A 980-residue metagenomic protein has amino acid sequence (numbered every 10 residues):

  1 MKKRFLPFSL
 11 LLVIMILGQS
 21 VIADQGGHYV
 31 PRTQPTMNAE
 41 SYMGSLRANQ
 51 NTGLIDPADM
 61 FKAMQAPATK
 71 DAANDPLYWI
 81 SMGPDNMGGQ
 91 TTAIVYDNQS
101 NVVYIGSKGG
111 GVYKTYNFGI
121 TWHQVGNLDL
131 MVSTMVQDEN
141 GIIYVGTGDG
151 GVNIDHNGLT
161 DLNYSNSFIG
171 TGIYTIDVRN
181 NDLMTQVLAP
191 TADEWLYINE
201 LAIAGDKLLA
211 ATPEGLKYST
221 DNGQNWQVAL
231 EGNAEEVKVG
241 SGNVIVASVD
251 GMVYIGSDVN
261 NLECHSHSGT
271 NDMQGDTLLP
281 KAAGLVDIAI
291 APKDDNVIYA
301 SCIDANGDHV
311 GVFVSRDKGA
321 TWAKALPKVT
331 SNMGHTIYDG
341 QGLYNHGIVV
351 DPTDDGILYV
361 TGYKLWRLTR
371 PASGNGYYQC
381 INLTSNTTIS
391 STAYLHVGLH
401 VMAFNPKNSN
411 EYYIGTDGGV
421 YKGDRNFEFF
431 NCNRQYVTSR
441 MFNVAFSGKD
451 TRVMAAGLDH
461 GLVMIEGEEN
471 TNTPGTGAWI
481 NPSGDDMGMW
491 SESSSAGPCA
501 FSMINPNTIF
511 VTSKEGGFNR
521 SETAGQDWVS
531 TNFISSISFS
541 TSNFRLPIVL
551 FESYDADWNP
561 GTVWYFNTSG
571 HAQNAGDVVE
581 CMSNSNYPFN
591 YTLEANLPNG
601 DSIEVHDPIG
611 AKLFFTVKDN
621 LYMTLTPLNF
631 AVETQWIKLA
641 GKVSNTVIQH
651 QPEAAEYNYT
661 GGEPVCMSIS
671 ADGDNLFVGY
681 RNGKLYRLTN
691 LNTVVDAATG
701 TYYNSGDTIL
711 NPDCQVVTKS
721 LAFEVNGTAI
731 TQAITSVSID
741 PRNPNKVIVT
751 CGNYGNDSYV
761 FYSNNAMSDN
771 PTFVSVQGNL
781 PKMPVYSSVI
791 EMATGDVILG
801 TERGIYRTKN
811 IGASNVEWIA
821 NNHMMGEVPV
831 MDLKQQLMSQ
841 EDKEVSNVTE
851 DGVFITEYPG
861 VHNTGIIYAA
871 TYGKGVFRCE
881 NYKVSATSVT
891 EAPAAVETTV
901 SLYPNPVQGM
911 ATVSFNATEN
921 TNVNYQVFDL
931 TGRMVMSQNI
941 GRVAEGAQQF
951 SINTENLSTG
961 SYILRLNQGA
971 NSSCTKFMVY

Functional and structural regions predicted by a protein language model:
M1-G26, T115, V889, C974: Bacterial Sec-dependent N-terminal signal peptides
K3, S502, D740, V900-L902: Generic N-terminal simple sequence motifs
L6, T212, L546, Y903-N905: Hydrophobic alpha-helix-in-membranes signature
L11, N117, D221, V259 (+10 more regions): Serine/proline-rich low-complexity intrinsically disordered segments, especially terminal tails, linkers
M15-L17, A23, D177, A204 (+3 more regions): Residues marking helix boundaries in flexible regions
D24-K883: Beta-propeller blade termini and top-face loops
Y882-V896: Low-complexity, Pro/Thr/Ser/Gly/Ala-rich linker/spacer regions in secreted, extracellular modular proteins
P893-Y903, V907-Y980: C-terminal outer-membrane/trafficking sorting elements
